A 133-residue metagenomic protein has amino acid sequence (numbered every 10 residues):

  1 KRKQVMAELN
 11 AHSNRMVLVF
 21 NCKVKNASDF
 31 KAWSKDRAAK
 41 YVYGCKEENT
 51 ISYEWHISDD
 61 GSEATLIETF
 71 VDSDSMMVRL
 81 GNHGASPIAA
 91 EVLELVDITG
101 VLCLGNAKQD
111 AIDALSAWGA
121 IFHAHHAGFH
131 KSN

Functional and structural regions predicted by a protein language model:
R2-A64, V71-N82, E94-N133: Short S/T/G/P-rich N-terminal loop/turn motif that feeds into the first structured element of a domain
G84-E91: A short, acidic, amphipathic alpha-helical segment used as a generic capping/interface helix at domain edges
